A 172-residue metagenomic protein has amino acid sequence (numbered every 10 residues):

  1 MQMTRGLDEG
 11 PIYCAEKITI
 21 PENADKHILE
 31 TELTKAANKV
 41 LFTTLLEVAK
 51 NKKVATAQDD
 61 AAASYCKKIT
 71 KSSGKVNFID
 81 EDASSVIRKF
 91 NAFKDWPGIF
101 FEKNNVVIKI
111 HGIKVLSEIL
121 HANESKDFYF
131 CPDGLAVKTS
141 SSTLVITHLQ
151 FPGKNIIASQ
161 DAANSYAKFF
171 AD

Functional and structural regions predicted by a protein language model:
M1-Y65, S72: Donor/substrate-binding cores of folate-linked one-carbon enzymes
G6, G10, A37, S64-Y65 (+5 more regions): Glycine-centered flexibility motif
Y13, I69-K71, K94, F130: Short, solvent-exposed coil/turn segments
T19, K75-N77, V145: Ser/Thr- (and often Asn-) enriched beta-sheet segments in non-cytosolic proteins
C66-I69, K138-S140: Short, flexible turn/loop "capping" segments at secondary-structure junctions
K67-E81: Acyl-group handling in specialized metabolite and lipid biosynthesis
I79-D172: An anion-binding loop in the catalytic cleft
